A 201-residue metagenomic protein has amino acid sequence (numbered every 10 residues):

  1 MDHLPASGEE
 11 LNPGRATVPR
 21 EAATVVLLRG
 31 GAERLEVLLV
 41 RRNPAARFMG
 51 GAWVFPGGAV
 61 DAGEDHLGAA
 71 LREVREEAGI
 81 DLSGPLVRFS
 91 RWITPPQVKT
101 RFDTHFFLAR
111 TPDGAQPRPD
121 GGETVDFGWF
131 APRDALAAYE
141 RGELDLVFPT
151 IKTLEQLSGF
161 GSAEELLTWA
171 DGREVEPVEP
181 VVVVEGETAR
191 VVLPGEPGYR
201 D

Functional and structural regions predicted by a protein language model:
M1-T124, G128, P132-D201: N-terminal leader/linker segments that precede catalytic domains of diphosphate-processing enzymes
